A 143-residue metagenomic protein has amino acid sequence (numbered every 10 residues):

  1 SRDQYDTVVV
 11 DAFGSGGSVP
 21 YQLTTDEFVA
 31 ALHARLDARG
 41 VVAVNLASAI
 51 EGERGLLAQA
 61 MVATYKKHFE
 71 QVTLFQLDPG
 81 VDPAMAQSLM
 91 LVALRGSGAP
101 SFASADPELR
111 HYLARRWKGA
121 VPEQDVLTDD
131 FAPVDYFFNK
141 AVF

Functional and structural regions predicted by a protein language model:
S1-V9: A short acidic, Gly/Pro-enriched loop at the edge of an enzyme's catalytic core that lines a small-molecule cofactor
A12-F13: Conserved NAD(P)H cofactor-binding loop of Rossmann-fold oxidoreductase domains
G16-T24: Glycine/threonine-rich flexible loop motifs
T24-A38: A short glycine-rich, Lys/Arg-flanked "PGG" loop and its adjoining helix->strand segment in the class I
V29, G55-L74: Conserved Class I S-adenosyl-L-methionine
R39-L46: Conserved beta-strand signature within the Rossmann-like core of class I S-adenosyl-L-methionine
L46-A58: Conserved class I S-adenosyl-L-methionine
Q71-F143: Soluble small-group transferase modules, centered on the S-adenosyl donor enzyme superfamily
